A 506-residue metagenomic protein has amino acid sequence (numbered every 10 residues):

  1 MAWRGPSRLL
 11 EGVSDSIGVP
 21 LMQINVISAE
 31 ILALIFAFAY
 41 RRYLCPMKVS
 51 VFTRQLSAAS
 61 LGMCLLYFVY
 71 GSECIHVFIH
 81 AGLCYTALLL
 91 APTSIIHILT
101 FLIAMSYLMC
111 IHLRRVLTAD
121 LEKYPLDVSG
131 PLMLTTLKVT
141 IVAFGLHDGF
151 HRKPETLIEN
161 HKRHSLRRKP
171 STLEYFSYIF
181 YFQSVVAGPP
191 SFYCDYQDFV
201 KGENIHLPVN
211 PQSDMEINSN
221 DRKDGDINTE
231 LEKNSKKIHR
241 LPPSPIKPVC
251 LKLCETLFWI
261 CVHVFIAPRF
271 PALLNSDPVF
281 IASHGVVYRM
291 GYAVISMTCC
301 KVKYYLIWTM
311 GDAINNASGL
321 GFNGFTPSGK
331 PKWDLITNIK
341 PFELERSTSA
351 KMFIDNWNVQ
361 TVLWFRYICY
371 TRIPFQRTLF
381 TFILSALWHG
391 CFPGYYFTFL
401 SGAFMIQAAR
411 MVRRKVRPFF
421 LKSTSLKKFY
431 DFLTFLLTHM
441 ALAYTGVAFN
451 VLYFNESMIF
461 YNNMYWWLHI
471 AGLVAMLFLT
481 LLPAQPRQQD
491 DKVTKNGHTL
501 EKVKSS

Functional and structural regions predicted by a protein language model:
M1-S506: Non-catalytic, membrane-anchoring transmembrane segments at the edges
